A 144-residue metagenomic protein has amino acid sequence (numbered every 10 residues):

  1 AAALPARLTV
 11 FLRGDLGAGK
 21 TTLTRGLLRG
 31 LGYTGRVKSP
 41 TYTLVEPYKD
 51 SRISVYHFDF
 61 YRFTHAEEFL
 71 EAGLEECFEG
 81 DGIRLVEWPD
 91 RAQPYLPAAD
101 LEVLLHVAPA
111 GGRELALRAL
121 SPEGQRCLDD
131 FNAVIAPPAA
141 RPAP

Functional and structural regions predicted by a protein language model:
A1-R7: Phosphate-binding P-loop
T9-F11: Short hydrophobic/aromatic beta-strand immediately N-terminal to the Walker A/P-loop
R13-D15: P-loop (Walker A) phosphate-binding loop of NTP-binding proteins
K20: Conserved lysine of the Walker
R36-V37, T41, P47-W88: Conserved nucleotide-sensing/catalytic segment adjacent to the nucleotide-binding pocket in NTP-handling enzymes
T64, E75-P144: Short phosphate-coordinating micro-motif centered on Lys-Gly-acidic
